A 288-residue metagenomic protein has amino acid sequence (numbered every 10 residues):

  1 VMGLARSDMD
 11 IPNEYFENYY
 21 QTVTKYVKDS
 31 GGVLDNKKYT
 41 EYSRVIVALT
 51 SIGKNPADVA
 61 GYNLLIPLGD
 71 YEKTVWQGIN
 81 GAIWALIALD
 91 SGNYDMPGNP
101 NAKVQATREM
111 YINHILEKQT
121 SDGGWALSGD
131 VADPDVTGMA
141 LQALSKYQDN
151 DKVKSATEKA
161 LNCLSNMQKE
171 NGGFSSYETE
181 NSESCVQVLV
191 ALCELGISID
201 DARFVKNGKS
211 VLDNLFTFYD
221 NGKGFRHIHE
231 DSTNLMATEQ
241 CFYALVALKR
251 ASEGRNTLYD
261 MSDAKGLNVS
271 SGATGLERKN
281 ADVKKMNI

Functional and structural regions predicted by a protein language model:
V1-P12, V33-A57, T74-R108, T120-E158 (+3 more regions): An alpha-helical repeat/solenoid feature that recognizes helix-turn-helix modules
D8, Y19, L49, D263 (+1 more regions): Compositionally biased regions
P12-S30, D58-E72, P100-E109, V205-K209 (+1 more regions): Alpha-helical repeat scaffolds
Y15, S155, A202, K209-L212 (+1 more regions): Extracellular cell-wall/glycan-interacting regions and their flexible linkers
Y19, V23, V27, L68 (+4 more regions): Buried hydrophobic core positions in alpha-solenoid tandem helical repeats
N207-N221: Short glycine/proline-rich, acidic loop/turn segments that cap or connect secondary-structure elements
E253-I288: Intrinsically disordered, low-complexity repeat and linker tracts
